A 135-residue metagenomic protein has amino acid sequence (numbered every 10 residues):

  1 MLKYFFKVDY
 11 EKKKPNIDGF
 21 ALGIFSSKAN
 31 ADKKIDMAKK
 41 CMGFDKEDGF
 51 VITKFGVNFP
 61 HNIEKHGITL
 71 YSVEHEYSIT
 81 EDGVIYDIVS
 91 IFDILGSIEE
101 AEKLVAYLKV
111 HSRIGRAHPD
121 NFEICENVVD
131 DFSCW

Functional and structural regions predicted by a protein language model:
L2-K13, G67-I79: A short beta-strand micro-motif
P15-I17, G23: A cross-kingdom feature marking solvent-exposed beta-strand/loop segments within repeated, beta-rich binding/scaffold
G19, M37-I68, S72-S78, I88-F92 (+2 more regions): Short, mixed-charge low-complexity intrinsically disordered segments
F25-K28, L95-I98: Conserved aromatic
D32: DNA-recognition helix of C2H2 zinc fingers
E81-I85: Compact beta-rich and alpha/beta scaffold cores in large eukaryotic transport/transcription complexes and associated
